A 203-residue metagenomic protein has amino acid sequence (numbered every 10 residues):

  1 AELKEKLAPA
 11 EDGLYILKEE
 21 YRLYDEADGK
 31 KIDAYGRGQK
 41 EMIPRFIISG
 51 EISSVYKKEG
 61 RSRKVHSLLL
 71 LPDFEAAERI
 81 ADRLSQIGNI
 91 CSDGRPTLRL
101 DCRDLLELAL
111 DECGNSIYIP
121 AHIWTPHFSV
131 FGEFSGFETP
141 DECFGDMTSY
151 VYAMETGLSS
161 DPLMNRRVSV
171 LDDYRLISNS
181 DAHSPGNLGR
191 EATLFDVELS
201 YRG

Functional and structural regions predicted by a protein language model:
A1-L105, D161-V170: A metal-dependent hydrolase metal-coordination microenvironment
P9-A10, G136-E138, L194-D196: Short, hinge-like loop/turn segments at secondary-structure boundaries
E11-L14, D141-S149, Y201-G203: Short, Lys/Arg-enriched charge-dense amphipathic segments
I43, K64-H66, N115, V151 (+1 more regions): Extracellular structured ligand-interaction cores
I47, L68-L70, I119, E155-G157 (+1 more regions): Residues in well-ordered beta-strands of folded domains
V65, A182-G203: Binuclear metal-dependent phosphoesterase catalytic core
E75, S85-R190: Domain-core and long-helix interface of multi-subunit machines
